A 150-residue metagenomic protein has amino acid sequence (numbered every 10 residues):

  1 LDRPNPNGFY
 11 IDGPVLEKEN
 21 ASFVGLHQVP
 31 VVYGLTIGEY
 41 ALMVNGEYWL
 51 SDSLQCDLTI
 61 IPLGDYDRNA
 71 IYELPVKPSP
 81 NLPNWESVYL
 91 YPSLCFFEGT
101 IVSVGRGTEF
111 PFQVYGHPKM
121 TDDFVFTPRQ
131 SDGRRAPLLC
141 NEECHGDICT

Functional and structural regions predicted by a protein language model:
L1-P4, L63-D65, H117: Active-site-proximal beta-strand/loop segments in catalytic clefts of secreted hydrolases
D2-F9, V32-Y40, F96-E98: Low-complexity, flexible helical/coil segments
P4-A21: Glycine-rich, charge-decorated loop segments at or immediately adjacent to ligand/cofactor-binding or catalytic sites
F9-G13, I71-L74, F124-F126: A short secondary-structure junction signal
G13, G34, G105-G107: Glycine-centered flexibility sites
N20-S93: Conserved anion/nucleotide-ligand pocket segment
W85-T150: Internal helical hairpin/lid segments
